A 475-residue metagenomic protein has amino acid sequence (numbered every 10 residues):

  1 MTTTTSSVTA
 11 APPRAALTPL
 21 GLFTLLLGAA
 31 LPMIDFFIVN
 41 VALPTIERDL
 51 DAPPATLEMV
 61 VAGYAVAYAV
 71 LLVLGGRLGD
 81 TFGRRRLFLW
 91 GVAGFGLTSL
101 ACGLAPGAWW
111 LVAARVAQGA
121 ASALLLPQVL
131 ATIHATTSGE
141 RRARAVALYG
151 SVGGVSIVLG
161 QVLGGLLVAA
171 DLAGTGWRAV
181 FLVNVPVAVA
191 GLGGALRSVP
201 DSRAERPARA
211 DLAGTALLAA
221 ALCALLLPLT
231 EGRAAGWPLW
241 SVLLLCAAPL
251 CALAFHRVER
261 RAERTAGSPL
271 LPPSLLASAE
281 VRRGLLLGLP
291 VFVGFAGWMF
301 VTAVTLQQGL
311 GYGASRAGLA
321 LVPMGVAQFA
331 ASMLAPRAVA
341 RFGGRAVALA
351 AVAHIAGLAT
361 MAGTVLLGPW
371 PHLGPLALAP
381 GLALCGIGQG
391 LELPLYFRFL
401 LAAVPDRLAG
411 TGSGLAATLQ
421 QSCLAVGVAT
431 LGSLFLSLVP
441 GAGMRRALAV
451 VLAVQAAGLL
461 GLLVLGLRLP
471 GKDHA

Functional and structural regions predicted by a protein language model:
T18-V41, C251, A266-D473: 12-transmembrane solute porter fold
A42-L71, W110-A113, S315, L319: Extracellular/periplasmic helix-loop-helix junction of adjacent transmembrane segments in MFS-like secondary
T45-E47, G76-R77, T81, L166 (+1 more regions): Membrane-interface helix termini in secondary transporters
D49-D51, G83, L104-W110, G311 (+2 more regions): Helix-breaking motifs and short loop linkers at transmembrane-helix boundaries and internal kinks in secondary membrane
A62-G76, S122-L130, H134, V322-L334: Central cavity-lining transmembrane alpha-helices of secondary-active solute carriers, predominantly the Major
R84-W90, A346-L349: Juxtamembrane helix-start motifs in multi-pass secondary transporters
R86-A213: Helix-loop-helix hairpins in multi-pass membrane proteins, especially solute transporters
A170-L286, G294: Hydrophobic transmembrane-helix bundles of small-molecule transporters
